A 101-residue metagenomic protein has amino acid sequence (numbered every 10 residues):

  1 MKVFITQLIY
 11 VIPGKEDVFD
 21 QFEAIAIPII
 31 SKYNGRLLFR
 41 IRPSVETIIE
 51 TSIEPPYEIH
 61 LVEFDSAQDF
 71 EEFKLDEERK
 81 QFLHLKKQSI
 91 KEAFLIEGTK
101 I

Functional and structural regions predicted by a protein language model:
M1-L75, I96-I101: Short S/T/G/P-rich N-terminal loop/turn motif that feeds into the first structured element of a domain
N34-L38, H84-S89: A short, aromatic/hydrophobic, helix- or strand-capping loop or linear motif that either lines the entrance/gate
D69-Q88: C-terminal structural segments of small proteins and small subunits
I90-F94: A short, amphipathic edge element
